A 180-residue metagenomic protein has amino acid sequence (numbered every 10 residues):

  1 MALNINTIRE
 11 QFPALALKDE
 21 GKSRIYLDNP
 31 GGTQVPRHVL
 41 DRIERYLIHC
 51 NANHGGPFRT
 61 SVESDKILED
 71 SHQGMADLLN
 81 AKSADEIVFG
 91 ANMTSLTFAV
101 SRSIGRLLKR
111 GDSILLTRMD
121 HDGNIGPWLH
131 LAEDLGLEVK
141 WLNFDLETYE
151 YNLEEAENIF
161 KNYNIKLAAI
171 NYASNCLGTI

Functional and structural regions predicted by a protein language model:
M1-I180: Pyridoxal 5′-phosphate
